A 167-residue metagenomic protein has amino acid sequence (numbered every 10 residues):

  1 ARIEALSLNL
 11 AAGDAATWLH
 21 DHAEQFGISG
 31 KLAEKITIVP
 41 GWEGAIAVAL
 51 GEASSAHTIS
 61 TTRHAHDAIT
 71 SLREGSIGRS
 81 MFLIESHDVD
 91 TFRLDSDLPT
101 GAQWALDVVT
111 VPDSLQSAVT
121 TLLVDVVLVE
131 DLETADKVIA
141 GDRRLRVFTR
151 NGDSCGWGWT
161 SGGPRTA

Functional and structural regions predicted by a protein language model:
E4-A167: Hinge-like oligomerization/junction regions that interrupt long coiled-coil arms in large cytoskeletal
